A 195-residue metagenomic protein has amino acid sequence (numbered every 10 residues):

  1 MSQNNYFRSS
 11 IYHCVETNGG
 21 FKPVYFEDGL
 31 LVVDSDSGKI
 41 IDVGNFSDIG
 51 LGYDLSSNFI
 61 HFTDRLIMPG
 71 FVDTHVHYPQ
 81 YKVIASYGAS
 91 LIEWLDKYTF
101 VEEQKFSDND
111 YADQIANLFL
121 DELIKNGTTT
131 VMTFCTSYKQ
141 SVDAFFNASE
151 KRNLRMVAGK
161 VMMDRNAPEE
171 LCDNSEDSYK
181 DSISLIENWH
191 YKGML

Functional and structural regions predicted by a protein language model:
M1-Y53: N-terminal metal-binding scaffold of metallo-dependent hydrolase/deaminase domains
S2-R8, Y12, L51-E93, N117 (+1 more regions): Replace "His-x-His-based motif
L31, G38, D64, H75 (+2 more regions): Divalent metal-coordination and catalytic microenvironments
G70-T74, V131-T133, M156-K160, L195: Hydrophobic faces of well-ordered beta-strands that scaffold small-molecule active sites in alpha/beta enzyme cores
I84-A112, R165-S175: Active-site gating loops and adjacent loop-to-helix segments of metal-dependent hydrolytic enzymes
D96-F100, Q104, D121-K125, T129-T130 (+1 more regions): Active-site gating/metal-coordination segments in enzymes
S107, T129-Y138: A short, small-residue-rich loop immediately preceding and capping a beta-strand
Q140-L195: Metal-coordinating catalytic core of metallo-dependent amide/deamination hydrolases
